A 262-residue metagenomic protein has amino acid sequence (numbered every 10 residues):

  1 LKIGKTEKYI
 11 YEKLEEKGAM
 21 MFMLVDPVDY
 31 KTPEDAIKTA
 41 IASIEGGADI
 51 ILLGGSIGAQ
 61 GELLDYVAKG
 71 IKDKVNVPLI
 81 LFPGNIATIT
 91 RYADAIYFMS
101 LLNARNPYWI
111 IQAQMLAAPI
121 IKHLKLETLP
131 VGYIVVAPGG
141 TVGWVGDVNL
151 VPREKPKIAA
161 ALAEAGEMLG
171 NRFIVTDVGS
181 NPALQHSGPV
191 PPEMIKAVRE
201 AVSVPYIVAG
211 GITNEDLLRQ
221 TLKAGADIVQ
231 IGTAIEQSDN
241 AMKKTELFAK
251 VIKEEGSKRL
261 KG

Functional and structural regions predicted by a protein language model:
L1-V25, A117-P130: N-terminal amphipathic alpha-helix/helix-capping segment at the start of soluble metabolic enzymes
A19-A36, F82-N85, V136-A160, I207-T213: Active-site mouth loops of central-metabolism enzymes
A19-D26, I51-L53, L79-L81, I96-F98 (+4 more regions): Hydrophobic faces of well-ordered beta-strands that scaffold small-molecule active sites in alpha/beta enzyme cores
K38, L81, N85-M99, E200-I231: Catalytic cores of alpha/beta
L52-G58, A95, M99-I110, L169 (+3 more regions): Glycine-rich phosphate-binding active-site loops on the catalytic face of alpha/beta enzymes
E62-A87, A117-L129, Q185-N214, K244-G262: Alpha-helix-loop-beta-strand connector modules within alpha/beta enzyme cores
T88-L169: Conserved anion-binding
W144-I195, E236-S238, K243-K244: Glycine/Thr-rich beta-alpha phosphate-binding loop at enzyme active sites
